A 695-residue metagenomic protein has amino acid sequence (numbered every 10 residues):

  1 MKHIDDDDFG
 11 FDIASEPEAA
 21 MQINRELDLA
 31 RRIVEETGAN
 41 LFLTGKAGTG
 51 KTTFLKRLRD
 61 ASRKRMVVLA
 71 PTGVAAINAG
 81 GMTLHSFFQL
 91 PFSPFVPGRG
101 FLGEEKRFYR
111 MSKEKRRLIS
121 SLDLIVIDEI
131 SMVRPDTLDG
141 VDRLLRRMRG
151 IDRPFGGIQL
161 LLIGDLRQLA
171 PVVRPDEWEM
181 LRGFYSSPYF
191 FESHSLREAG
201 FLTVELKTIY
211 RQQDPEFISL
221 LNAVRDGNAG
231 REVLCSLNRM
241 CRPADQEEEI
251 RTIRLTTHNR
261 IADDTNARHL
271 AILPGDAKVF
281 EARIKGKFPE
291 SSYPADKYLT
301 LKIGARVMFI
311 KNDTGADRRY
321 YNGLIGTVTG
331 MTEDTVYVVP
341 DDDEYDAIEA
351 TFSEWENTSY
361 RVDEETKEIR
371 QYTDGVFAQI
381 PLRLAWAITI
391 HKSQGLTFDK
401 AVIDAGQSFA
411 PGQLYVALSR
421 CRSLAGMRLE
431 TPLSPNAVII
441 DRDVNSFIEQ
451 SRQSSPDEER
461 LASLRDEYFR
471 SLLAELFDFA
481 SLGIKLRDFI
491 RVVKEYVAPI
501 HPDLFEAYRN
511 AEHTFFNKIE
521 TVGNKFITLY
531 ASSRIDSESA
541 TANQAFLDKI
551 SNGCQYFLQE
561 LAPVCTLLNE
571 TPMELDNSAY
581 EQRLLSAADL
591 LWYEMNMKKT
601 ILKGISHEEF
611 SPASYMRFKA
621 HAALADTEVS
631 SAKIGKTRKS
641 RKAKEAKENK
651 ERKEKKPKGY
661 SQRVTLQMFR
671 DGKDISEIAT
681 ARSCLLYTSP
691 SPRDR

Functional and structural regions predicted by a protein language model:
K2-R641: Conserved ATP-binding/catalytic motifs of P-loop helicase motor domains
M21, A378, K655-K656, F669: Short helix-capping and inter-helix turn/linker motifs at the boundaries of alpha-helical repeat units
E645-Y660: Short, Lys/Arg-enriched anionic-surface-contact patches
K658-G672: Short, amphipathic alpha-helical "recognition" segments used to contact nucleic acids or chromatin
S676: Residues within the helices of the helix-turn-helix
A679: The alpha-helix within a helix-turn-helix
Y687-D694: Conserved small/polar residues in nucleotide/adenosyl-binding loops
